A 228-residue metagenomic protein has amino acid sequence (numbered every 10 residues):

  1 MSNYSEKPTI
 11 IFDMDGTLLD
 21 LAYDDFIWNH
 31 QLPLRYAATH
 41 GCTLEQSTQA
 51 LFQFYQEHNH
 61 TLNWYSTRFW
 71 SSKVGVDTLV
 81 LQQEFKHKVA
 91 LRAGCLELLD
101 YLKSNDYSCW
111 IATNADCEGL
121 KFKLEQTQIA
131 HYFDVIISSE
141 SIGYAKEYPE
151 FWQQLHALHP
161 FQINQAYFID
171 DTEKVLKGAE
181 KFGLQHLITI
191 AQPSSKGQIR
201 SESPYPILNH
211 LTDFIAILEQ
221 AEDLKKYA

Functional and structural regions predicted by a protein language model:
M1-I10, D100, D116-C117, K121-A228: Asp-based, Mg2+/Mn2+-dependent phosphohydrolase catalytic module
N3-E97, E118: N-terminal helical cap/lid subdomain that shapes the substrate entry/recognition surface in HAD-like hydrolases
C42, V76, Y107, F161 (+1 more regions): Short glycine/serine/threonine/alanine-rich loop segments
F85-A90, N114, G143-K146: Short, flexible loop segments at the rims of nucleotide/cofactor-binding pockets, characterized by
G94-D106: Catalytic-core regions built around general acid/base machinery
D106-W110, I163-A166: Short active-site oxyanion
